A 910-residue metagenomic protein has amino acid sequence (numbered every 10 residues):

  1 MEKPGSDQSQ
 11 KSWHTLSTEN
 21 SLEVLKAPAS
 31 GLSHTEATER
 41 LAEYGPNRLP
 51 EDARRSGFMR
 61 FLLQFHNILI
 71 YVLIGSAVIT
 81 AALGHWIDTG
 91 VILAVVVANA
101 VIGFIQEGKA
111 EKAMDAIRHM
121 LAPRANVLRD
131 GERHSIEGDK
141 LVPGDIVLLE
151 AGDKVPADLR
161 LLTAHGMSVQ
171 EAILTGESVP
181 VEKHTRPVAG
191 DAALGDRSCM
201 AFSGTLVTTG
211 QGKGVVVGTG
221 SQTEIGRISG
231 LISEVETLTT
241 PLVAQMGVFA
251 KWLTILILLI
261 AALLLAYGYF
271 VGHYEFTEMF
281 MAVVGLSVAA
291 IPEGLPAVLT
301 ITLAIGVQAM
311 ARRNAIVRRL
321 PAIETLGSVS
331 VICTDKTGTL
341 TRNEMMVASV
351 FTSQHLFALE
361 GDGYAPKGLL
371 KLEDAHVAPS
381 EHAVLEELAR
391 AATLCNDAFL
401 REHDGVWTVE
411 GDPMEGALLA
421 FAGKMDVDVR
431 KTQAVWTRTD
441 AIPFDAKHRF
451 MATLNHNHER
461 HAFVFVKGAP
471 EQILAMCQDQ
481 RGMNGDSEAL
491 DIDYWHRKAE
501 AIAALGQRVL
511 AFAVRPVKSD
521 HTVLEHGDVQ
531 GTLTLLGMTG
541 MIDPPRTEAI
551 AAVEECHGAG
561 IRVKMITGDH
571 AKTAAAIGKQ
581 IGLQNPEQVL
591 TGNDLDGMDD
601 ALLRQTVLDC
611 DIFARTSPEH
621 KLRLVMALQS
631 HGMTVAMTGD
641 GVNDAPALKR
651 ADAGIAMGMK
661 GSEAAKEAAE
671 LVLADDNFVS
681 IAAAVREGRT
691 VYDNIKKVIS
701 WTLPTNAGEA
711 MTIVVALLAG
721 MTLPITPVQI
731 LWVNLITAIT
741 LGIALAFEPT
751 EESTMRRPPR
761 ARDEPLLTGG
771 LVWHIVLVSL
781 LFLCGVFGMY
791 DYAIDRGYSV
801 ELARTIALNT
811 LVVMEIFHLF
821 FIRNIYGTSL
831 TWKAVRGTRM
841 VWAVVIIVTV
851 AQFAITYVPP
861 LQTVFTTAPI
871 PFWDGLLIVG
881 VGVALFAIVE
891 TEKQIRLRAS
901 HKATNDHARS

Functional and structural regions predicted by a protein language model:
M1-R756, L766-L767, L780, I794-D795 (+2 more regions): Conserved cytosolic headpiece of P-type ATPases
T737, F782, T805-F820: Generic alpha-helical transmembrane segments
A761-S779, E801-I806, V835: Membrane-water interface at loop-to-transmembrane-helix junctions
W773-F787, M814: Alpha-helical transmembrane segments of multi-pass integral membrane proteins
G785, G797-V800: Catalytic cores of phosphodiester-bond-cleaving enzymes
Y790-Y798: Long hydrophobic segments that form regular secondary structure
